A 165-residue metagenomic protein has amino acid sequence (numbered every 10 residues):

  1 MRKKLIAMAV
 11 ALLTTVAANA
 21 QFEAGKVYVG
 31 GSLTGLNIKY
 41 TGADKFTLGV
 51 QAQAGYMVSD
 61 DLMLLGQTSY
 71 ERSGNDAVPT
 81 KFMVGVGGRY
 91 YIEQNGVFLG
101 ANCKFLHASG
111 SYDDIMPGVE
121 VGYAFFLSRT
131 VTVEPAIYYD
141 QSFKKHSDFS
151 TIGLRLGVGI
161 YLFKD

Functional and structural regions predicted by a protein language model:
M1-K26, F163-D165: Cleavable N-terminal export/targeting peptides
Q21-N37: Transmembrane beta-strand segments of Gram-negative outer membrane beta-barrel proteins
E23, Y56-D60, I92-Q94, F125-R129 (+1 more regions): Outer-membrane beta-barrel strand-turn architecture
G25-V27, D44-L48, V78-V84, D113-P117 (+1 more regions): Residues that define the transmembrane beta-barrel architecture of outer-membrane proteins
Y28-G30, Y91, F98, F125 (+1 more regions): Outer-membrane beta-barrel "beta-signal"
V29-G31, A52, G66, V86-G88 (+4 more regions): Membrane-embedded beta-strand positions of outer-membrane beta-barrel proteins
L33-K39, T68-G74, I92-Q94, C103-S109 (+3 more regions): Transmembrane beta-strands of outer-membrane beta-barrel pores
G42-N95: Glycine- and aromatic-enriched membrane insertion/assembly motifs of diderm outer-membrane and organelle channel
